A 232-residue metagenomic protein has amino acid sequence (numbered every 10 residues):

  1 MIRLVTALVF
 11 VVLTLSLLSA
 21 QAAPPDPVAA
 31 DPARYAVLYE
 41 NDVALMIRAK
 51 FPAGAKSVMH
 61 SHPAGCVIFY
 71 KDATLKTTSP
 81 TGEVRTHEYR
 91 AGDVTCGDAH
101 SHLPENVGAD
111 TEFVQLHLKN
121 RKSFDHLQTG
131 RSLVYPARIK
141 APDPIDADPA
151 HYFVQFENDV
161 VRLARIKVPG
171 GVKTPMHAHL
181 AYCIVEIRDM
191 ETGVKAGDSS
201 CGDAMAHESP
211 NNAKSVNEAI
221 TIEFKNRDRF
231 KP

Functional and structural regions predicted by a protein language model:
M1-L4: Positively charged n-region of N-terminal signal peptides that target proteins for export
A7-S16: Bacterial N-terminal signal peptides
S16-L18, I68, E88, H100 (+2 more regions): Generic detector of short, well-ordered, non-transmembrane alpha-helical segments enriched in hydrophobic residues
Q21-R48, P52, K56-S57, T77-S79 (+5 more regions): A short, N-terminal "cap"/entry segment at the start of jelly-roll beta-barrel domains of the cupin/DSBH fold
V58-H62, H151-Y152, A178-H179: A loop-to-helix transmembrane entry motif
H62-P80, H179-T192: Glycine- and acidic-residue-biased ligand/ion/polar-headgroup-sensing regions
P63, D98-H100, H179-L180, A204-A206: Short, surface-exposed coil-to-beta transition loops
